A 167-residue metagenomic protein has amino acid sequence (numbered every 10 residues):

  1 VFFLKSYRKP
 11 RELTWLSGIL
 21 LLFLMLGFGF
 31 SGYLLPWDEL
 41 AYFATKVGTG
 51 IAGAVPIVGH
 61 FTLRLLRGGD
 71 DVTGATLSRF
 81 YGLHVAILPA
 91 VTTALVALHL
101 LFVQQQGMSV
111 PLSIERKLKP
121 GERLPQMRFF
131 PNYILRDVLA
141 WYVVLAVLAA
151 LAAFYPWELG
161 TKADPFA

Functional and structural regions predicted by a protein language model:
F2-A167: Membrane-embedded and interfacial regions of multi-pass energy-transducing membrane proteins
